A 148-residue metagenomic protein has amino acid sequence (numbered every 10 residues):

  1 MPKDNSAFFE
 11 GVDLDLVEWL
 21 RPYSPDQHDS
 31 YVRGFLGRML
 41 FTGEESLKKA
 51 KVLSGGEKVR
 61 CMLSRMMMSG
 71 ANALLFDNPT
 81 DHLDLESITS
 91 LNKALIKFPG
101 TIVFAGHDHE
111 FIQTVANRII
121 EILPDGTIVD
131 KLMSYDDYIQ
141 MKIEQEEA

Functional and structural regions predicted by a protein language model:
M1-A148: ABC ATP-binding cassette signature C-motif
